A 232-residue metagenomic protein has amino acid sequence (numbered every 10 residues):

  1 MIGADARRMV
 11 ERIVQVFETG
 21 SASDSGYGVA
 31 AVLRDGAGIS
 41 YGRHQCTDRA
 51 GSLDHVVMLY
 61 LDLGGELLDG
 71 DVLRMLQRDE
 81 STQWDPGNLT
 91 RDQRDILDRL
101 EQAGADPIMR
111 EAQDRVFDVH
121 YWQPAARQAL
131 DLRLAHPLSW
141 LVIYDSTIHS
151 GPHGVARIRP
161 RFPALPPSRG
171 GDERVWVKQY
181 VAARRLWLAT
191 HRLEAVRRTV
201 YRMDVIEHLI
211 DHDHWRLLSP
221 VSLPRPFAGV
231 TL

Functional and structural regions predicted by a protein language model:
M1-L232: Cell-wall polysaccharide-cleaving catalytic domain and substrate-binding groove, primarily in peptidoglycan/chitin
